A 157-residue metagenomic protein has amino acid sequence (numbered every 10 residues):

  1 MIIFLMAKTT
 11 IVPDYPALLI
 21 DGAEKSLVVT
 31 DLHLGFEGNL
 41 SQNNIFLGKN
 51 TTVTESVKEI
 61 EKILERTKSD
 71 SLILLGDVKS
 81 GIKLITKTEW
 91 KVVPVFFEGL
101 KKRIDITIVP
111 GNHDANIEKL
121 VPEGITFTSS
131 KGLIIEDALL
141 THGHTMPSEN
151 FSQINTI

Functional and structural regions predicted by a protein language model:
M1-K25: Zn-dependent metallo-beta-lactamase
D14-I20, S130-A138: Short acidic loop-to-beta-strand element that houses the catalytic metal-binding Asp/Glu of nuclease active sites
I20-G22, E65-K68, K101, E149-Q153: Flexible, charged surface loops at secondary-structure boundaries
E24-V28, S71, A138-L139, N155-T156: Structural motif
V29, F36-L133: Core catalytic region of metal-dependent phosphoesterases/phosphodiesterases, especially metallo-beta-lactamase-like
H33-G35, N112-H113, H142-H144, I157: Histidine-centered divalent metal-coordination motifs
G35-G38, S148-N150: A short local loop/turn or secondary-structure capping micro-motif enriched for an aromatic residue
I134-I157: Conserved beta-sheet core of the metallophosphoesterase superfamily
